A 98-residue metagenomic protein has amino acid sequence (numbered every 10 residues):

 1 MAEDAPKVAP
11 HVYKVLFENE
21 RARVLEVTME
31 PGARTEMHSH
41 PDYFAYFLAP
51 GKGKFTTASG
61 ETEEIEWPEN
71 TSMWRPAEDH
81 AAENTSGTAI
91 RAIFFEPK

Functional and structural regions predicted by a protein language model:
M1-H11, K98: Basic/polar N-terminal segments that are highly enriched at the extreme N-terminus, encompassing both cleavable
A9-R34, P41-A45, F95: A short glycine-rich, His/Asp/Glu-containing loop-to-beta-strand
L16, V27, R34-S39, T56-T57 (+2 more regions): Short histidine-centered beta-strand/loop micro-motifs that create catalytic or ligand/metal-coordination sites
E30, L48, W67-P68: Residue-level recognition of short, solvent-exposed, well-ordered loop/turn junctions that link secondary-structure
G32-T35, T71-E83: Histidine-centered metal-chelating micro-motifs
H40-S59: Glycine- and acidic-residue-biased ligand/ion/polar-headgroup-sensing regions
P50, A77-K98: Ligand-binding loop in jelly-roll beta-barrel domains
S59-A77: Short acidic-glycine-tyrosine-enriched beta hairpin
